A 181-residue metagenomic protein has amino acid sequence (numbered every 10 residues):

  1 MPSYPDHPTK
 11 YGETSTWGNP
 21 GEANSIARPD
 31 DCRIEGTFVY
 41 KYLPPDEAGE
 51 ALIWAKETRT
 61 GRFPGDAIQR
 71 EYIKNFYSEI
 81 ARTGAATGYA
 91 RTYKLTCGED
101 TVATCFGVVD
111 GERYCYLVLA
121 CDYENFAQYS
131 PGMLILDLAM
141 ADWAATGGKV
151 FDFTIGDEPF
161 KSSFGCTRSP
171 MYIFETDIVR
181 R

Functional and structural regions predicted by a protein language model:
M1-K10, T14, C97, A145-R181: Active-site/acyl-donor-binding loops of N-acyltransferases
M1-Q128: A conserved beta-strand-loop-helix scaffold within acyl/acetyltransferase catalytic domains
E79-R82, L138-A145: Short glycine/serine- and small hydrophobic-enriched flexible loop segments
T87, P131-I135, F153: Short, glycine/acidic-rich beta->alpha junctions
R91, M133-I135, P159: Short, flexible micro-motifs
A127-A141: Conserved acetyl-CoA-binding loop-helix of GNAT-fold acetyltransferases
